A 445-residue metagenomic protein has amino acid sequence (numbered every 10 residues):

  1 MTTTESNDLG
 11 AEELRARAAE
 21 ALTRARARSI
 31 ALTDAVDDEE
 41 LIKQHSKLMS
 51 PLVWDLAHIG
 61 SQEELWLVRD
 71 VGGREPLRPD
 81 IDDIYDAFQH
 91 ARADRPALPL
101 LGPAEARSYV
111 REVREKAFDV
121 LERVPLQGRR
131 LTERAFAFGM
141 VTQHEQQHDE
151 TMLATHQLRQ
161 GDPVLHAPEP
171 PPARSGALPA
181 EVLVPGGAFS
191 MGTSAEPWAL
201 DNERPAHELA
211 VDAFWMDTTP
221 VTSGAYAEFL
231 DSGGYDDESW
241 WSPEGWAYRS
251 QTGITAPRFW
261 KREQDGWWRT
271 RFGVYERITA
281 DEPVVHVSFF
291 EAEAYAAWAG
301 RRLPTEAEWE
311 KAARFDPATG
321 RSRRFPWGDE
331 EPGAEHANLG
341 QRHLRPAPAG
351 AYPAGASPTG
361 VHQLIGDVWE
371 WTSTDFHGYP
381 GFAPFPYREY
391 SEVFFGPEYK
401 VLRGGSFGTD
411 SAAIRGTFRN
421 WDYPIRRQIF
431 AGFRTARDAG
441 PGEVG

Functional and structural regions predicted by a protein language model:
T2-S50, W54-S61, L65-K116, V120 (+10 more regions): Disulfide-stabilized, aromatic/cysteine-rich ligand-recognition loop
V124-P125, L131-T132: A conserved hydrophobic secondary-structure block that centers on an alpha-helix together with its immediately flanking
V141, E145-Q147, T151, T155-P172 (+4 more regions): Functional-site microenvironments in short loops/helix caps that host divalent-cation chemistry
